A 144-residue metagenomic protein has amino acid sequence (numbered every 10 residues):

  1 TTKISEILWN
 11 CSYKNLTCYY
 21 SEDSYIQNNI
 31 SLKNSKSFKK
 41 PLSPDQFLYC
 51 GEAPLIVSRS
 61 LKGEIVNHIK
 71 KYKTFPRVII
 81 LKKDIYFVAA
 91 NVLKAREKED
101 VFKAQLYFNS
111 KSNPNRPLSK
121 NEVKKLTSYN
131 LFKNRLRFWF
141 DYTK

Functional and structural regions predicted by a protein language model:
T1-K144: Glycine-rich flexible loops
